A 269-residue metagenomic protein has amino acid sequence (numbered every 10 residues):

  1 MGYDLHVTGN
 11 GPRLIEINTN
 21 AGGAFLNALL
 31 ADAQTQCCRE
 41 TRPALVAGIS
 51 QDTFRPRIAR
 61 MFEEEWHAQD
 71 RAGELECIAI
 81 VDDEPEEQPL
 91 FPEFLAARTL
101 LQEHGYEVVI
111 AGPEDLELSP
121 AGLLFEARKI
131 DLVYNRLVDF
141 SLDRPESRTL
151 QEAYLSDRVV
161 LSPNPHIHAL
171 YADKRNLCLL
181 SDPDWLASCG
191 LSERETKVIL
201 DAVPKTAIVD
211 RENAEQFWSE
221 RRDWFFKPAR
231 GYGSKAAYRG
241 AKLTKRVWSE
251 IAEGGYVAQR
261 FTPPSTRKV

Functional and structural regions predicted by a protein language model:
M1-A21: Conserved metal-phosphate-binding beta-hairpin within the catalytic cores of diverse ATP-dependent phosphoryl-transfer
H6-T8, G23-N27, Q34-V269: Domain-scale recognition of functional cores that engage charged ligands
